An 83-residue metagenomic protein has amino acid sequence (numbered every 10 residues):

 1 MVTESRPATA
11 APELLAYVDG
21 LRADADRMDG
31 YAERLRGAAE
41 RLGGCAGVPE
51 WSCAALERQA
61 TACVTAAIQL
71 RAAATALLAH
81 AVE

Functional and structural regions predicted by a protein language model:
M1-E83: N-terminal secretion-targeting helices of virulence/extracellular proteins, encompassing both classical Sec signal
